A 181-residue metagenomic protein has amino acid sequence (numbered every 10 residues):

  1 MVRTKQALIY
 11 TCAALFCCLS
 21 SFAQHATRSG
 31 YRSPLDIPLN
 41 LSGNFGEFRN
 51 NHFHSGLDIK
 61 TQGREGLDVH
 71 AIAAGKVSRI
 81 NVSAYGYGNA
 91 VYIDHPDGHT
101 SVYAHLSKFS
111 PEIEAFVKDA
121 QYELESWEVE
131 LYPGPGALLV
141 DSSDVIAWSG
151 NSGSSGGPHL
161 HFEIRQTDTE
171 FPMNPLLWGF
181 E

Functional and structural regions predicted by a protein language model:
M1-T11: Bacterial N-terminal signal peptides that target proteins for export
Y10-C18: Bacterial N-terminal signal peptides
A23-A90, D94-H99, S107-E112, W127-V129 (+4 more regions): Surface-exposed, glycine-biased beta-strand/turn segments
V117-E128: A solvent-exposed, charged loop/short amphipathic helix patch at secondary-structure junctions
